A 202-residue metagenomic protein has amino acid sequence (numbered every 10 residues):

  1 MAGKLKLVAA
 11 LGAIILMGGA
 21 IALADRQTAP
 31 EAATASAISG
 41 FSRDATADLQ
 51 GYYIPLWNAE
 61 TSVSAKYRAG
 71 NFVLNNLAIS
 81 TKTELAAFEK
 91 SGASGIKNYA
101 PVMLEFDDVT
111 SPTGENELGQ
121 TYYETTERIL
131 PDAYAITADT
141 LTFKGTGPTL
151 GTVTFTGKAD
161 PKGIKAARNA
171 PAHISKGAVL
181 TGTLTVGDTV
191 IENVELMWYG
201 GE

Functional and structural regions predicted by a protein language model:
M1-D25: Sec-dependent N-terminal signal peptides
K6-V8, T28, A45, G70: Small/flexible residues
R26-S39: Short, low-complexity, disordered segments immediately C-terminal to signal peptides in bacterial exported proteins
R43-E202: Central antiparallel beta-sheet cores of small beta-barrel/beta-sandwich binding domains
